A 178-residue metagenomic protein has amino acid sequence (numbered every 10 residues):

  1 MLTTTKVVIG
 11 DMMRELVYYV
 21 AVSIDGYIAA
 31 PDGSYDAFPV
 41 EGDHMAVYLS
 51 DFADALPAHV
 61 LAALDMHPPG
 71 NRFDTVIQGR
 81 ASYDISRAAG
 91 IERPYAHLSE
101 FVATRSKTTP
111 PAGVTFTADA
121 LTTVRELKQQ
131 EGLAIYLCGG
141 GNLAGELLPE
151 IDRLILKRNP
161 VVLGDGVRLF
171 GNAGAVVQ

Functional and structural regions predicted by a protein language model:
L2-Q178: Enzymes that bind and transform nitrogen-containing heteroaromatic metabolites
